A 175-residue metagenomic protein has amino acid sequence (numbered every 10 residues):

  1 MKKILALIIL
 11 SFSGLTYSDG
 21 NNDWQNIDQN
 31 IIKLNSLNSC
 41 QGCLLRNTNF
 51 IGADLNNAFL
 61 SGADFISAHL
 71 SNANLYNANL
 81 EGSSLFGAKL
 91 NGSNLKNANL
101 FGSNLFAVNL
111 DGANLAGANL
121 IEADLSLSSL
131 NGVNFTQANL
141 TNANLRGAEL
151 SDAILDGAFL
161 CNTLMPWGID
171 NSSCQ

Functional and structural regions predicted by a protein language model:
M1-I4: Positively charged n-region of N-terminal signal peptides that target proteins for export
D19-Q175: Tandem repeat scaffolds
